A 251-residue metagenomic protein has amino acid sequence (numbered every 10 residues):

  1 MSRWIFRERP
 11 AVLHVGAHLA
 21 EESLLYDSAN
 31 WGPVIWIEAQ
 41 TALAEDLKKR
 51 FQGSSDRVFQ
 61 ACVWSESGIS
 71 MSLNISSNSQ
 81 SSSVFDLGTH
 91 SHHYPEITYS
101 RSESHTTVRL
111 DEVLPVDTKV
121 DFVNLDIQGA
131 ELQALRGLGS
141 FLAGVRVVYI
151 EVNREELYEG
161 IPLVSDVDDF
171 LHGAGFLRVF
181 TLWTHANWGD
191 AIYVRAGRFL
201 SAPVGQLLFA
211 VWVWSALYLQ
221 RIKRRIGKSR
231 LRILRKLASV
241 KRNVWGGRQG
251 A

Functional and structural regions predicted by a protein language model:
M1-A251: Phosphate/nucleotide-binding beta-alpha loop and adjacent structural elements of enzyme active sites
